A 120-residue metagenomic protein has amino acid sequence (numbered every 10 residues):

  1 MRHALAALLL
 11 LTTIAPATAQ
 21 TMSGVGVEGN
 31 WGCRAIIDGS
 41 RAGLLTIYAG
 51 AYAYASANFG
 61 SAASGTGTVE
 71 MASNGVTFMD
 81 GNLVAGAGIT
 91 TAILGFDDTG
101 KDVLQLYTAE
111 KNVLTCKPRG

Functional and structural regions predicted by a protein language model:
A4-T13: Sec-dependent N-terminal signal peptides
A15-A19: Sec/Tat signal peptide C-region and signal peptidase I cleavage site
Q20, S61-S73, L106-G120: Edge beta-strand at a domain terminus
T21-R41, G67: Tryptophan-anchored aromatic micro-motifs
G24-G32, G50-A53, S73-D80, G100-Q105: Short, hydrophobic/aromatic-rich segments at coil-to-beta transitions
I37-T77: N-terminal glycine/threonine-rich, aromatic-flanked beta-hairpin/loop signature
N74-F96: An anionic, turn-rich surface loop/hairpin at beta-sheet edges that serves as a generic interaction/coordination patch
I93-V113: Short, exposed beta-strand-loop hairpins at the edges of beta-sheets in extracellular/periplasmic proteins
